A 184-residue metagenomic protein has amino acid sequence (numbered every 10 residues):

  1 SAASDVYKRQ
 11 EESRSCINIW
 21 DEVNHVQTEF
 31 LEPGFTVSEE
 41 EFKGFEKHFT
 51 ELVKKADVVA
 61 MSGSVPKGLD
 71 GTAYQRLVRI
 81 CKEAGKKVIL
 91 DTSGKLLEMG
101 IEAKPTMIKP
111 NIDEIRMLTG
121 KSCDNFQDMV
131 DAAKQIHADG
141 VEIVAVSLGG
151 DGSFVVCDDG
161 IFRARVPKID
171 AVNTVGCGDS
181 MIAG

Functional and structural regions predicted by a protein language model:
A2-Y7: Short, small-residue-biased leader/transition segments that mark boundaries at the very start of proteins
K8-R9, N18-W20, L31, M61-S62 (+2 more regions): Short beta-strand segments
K8-S15, S38: Gly/Ser-rich phosphate-binding catalytic loop and adjacent alpha/beta segment that cradle a phosphoryl group at enzyme
E12, P33-F35, S64-K67, E114 (+1 more regions): Short glycine-rich anion-binding loops that position phosphate/pyrophosphate groups of nucleotides and phosphorylated
I19-K54: Conserved phosphate-binding/catalytic loop of the ribokinase/pfkB sugar-kinase fold
V53, I101-E102, A138: A short, aliphatic-rich alpha-helical micro-motif
V58-M129: Conserved beta-alpha-beta core of the PfkB/ribokinase-like small-molecule kinase fold
R79-E83, E98, F126-G184: Conserved phosphate-binding/catalytic region of the ribokinase-like
